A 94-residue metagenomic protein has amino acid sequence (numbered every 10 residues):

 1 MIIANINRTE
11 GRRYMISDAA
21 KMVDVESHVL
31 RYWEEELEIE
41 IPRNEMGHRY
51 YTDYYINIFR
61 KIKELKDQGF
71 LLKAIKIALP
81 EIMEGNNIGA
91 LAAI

Functional and structural regions predicted by a protein language model:
M1-K73, P80: Basic helix-turn-helix/winged-helix DNA-binding cores and closely related short helical interaction motifs
Y54, N86-N87: Short secondary-structure transition/capping segments
K73-I75, N86: Positively charged, aromatic-accented nucleic-acid-binding surfaces
G89-I94: Extended, charged low-complexity alpha-helical coiled-coils and adjacent intrinsically disordered tails
